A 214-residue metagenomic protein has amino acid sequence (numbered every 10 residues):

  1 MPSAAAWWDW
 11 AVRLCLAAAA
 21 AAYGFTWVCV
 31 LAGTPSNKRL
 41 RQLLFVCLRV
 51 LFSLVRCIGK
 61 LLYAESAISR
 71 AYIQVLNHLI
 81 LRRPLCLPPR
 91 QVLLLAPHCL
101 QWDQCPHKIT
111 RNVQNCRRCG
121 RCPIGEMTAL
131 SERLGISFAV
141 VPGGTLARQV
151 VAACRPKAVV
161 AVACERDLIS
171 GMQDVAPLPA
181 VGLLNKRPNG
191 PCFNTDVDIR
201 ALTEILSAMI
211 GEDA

Functional and structural regions predicted by a protein language model:
P2-I124: N-terminal, charge-rich interaction modules
A96-P97, A139-G144, V160-C164: Short His-Asn-centered micro-motif
H107-K108, A152, G171-D174: Short amphipathic alpha-helical segments
V113-R117, G171-P188: A short, gly/pro- and small-residue-rich
C116, G120-V140: Mid-length scaffold segments of soluble, non-membrane domains
I124, A147-Q149, D167-M172: Short, well-ordered alpha-helical microsegments
R155-K157: Proline-aspartate-enriched helix->loop->beta-strand connector
V181-A214: Ser/Thr/Gly-rich flexible loops in soluble cytosolic domains mediating phosphotransfer, phosphorylation
